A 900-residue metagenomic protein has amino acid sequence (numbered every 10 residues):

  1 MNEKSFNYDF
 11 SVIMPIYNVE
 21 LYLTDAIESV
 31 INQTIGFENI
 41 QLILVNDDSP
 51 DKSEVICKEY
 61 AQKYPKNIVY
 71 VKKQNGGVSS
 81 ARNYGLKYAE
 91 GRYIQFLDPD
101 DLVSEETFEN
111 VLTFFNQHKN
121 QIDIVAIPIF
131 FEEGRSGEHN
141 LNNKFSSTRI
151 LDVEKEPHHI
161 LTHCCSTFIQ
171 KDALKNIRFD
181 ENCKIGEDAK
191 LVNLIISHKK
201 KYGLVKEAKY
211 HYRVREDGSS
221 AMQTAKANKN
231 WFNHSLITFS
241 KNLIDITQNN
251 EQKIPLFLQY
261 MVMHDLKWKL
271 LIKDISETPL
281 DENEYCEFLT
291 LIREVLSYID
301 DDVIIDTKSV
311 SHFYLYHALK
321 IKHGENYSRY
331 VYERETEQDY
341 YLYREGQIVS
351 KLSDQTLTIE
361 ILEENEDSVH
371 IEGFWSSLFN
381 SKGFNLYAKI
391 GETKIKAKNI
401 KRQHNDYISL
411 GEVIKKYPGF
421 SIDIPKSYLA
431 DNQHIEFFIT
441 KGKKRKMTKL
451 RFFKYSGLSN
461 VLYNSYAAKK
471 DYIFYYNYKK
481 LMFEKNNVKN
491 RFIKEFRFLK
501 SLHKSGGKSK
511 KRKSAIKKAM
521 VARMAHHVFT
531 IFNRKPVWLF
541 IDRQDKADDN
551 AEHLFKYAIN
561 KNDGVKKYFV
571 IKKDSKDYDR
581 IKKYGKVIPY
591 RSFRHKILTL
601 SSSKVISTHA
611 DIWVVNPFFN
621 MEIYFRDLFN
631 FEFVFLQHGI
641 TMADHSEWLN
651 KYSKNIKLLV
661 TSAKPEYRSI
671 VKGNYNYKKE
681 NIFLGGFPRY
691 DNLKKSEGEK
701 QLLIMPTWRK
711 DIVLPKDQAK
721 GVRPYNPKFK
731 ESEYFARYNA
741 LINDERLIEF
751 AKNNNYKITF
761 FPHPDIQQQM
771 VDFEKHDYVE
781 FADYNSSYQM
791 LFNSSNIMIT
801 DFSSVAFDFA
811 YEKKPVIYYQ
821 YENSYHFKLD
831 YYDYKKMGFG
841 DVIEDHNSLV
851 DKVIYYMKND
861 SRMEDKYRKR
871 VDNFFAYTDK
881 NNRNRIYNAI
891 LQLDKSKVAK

Functional and structural regions predicted by a protein language model:
M1-D9, Y17, T113, Q252-K253 (+5 more regions): Non-catalytic N-terminal targeting/anchoring module and adjacent flexible stem/linker that precedes the structured
M1-T238, L702, D808-A810, I886: Nucleotide-sugar donor-binding/catalytic module of glycosyltransferases that assemble extracellular/cell-envelope
H211-E216, Q223-E251, D274-I275, P279-D301: Catalytic core of nucleotide-sugar-dependent glycosyltransferases
K253, Q259, K546-N562, P688-D772 (+2 more regions): Conserved catalytic-core segment of nucleotide-activated headgroup transferases in glycan assembly
I371, H404, Y417, M524-I531 (+1 more regions): Active-site and donor-binding regions of nucleotide-sugar-utilizing enzymes
A522-H526, Y756, H846-K900: C-terminal amphipathic helix plus adjacent low-complexity, charged tail appended to glycosyltransferase catalytic
V587-T599, T759, P764-F807, E812: Donor nucleotide-activated moiety binding/catalytic core segment of transferases that use nucleotide-activated donors
D772-K775, S804-F875: Catalytic binding pocket for nucleotide-activated donors in carbohydrate/polymer assembly enzymes
